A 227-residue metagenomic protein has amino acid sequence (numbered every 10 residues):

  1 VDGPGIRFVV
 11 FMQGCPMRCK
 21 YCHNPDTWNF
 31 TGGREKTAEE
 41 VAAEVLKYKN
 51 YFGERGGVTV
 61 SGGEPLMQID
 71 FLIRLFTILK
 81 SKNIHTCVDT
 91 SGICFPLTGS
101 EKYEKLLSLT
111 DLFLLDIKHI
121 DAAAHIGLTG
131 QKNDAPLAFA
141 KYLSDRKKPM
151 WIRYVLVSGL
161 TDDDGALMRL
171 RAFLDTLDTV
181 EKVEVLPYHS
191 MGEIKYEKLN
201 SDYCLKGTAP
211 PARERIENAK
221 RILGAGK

Functional and structural regions predicted by a protein language model:
V1-K36: Canonical Radical SAM [4Fe-4S] cluster-binding loop centered on the CxxxCxxC motif and its immediate flanking residues
D26-F30, I126-K132, N200-T208: Short glycine-enriched, charge-decorated loop/helix-capping segments at active-site entrances that position
E35, G130-N133, P210-R213: Short, conserved loop/turn and helix-capping segments at secondary-structure boundaries that abut family-defining
A38, A42, L167, R171 (+2 more regions): Short, amphipathic alpha-helical "lid/cap" segments that border enzyme active or binding sites
A42, L46-N50, E54-G57, G62 (+2 more regions): Conserved AdoMet/S-adenosylmethionine-binding subsite of the radical SAM
E181, E197-I222: A structural motif corresponding to the C-terminal lobe/cap of the Radical SAM core domain
A225-K227: Radical SAM enzyme core and accessory elements
